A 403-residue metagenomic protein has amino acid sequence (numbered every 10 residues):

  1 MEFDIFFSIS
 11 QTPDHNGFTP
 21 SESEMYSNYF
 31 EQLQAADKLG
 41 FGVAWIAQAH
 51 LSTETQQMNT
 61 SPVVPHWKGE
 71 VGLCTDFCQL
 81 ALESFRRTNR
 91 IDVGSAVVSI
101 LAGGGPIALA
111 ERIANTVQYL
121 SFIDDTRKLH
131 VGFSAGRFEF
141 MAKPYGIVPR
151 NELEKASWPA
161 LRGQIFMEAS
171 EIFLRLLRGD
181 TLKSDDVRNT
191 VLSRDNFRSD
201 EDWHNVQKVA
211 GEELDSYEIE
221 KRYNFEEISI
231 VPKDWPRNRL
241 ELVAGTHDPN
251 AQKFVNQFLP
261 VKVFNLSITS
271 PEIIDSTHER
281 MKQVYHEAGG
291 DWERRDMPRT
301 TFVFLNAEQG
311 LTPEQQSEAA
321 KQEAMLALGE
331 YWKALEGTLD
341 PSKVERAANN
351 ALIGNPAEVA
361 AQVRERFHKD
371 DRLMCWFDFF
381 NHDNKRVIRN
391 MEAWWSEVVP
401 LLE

Functional and structural regions predicted by a protein language model:
M1-T88, L240: N-terminal beta1-alpha1-beta2 module of alpha/beta enzyme domains
F3-F7, A44-I46, V93-A96, R127-A135 (+4 more regions): Hydrophobic faces of well-ordered beta-strands that scaffold small-molecule active sites in alpha/beta enzyme cores
I5-I9, N151-K233, E272-D370: An alpha-helical appendage that flanks or caps ligand/catalytic pockets
I9-S27, V97-P106, E154-A160, P236-H247 (+2 more regions): Active-site mouth loops of central-metabolism enzymes
A36, G40, Q48, S84 (+5 more regions): Conserved, mostly hydrophobic/aromatic
D37-K38, L82-R90, T116-K128, N256-F258 (+2 more regions): Acidic (Asp/Glu)-rich catalytic clusters
V43-C74, G104, R137, A142 (+2 more regions): Glycine-rich, proline-tolerant flexible connector loops at the mouths of alpha/beta enzymes
V243-I273: A conserved active-site cap/scaffold subdomain adjacent to cofactor or substrate pockets
